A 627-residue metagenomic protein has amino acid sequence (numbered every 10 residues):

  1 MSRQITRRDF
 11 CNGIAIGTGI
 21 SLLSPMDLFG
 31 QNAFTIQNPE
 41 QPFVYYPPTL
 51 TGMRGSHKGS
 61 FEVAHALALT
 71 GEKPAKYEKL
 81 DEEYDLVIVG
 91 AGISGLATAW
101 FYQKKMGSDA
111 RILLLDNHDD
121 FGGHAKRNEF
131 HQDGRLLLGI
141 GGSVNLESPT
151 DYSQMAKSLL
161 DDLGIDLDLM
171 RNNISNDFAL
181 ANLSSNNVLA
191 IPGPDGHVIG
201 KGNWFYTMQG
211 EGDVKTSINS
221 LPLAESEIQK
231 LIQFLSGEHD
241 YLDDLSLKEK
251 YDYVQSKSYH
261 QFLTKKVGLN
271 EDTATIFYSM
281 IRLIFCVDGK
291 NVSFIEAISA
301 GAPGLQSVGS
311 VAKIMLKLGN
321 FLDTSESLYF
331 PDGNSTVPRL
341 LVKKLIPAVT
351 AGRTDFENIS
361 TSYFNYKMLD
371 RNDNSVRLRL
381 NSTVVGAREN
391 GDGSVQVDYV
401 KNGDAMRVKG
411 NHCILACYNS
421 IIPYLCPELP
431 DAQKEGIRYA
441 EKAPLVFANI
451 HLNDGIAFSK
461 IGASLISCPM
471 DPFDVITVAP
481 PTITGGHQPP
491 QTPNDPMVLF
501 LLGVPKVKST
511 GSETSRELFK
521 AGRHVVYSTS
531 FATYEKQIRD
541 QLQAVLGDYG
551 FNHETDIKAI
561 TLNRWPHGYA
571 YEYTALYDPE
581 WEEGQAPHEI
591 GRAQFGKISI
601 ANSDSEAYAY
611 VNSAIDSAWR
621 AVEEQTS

Functional and structural regions predicted by a protein language model:
S2-D85, K104-D109: Extreme N-terminal leader/targeting segments of oxidoreductases
F34-A75, E129, P192-D195, V400 (+2 more regions): Conserved flavin/dinucleotide-binding core of flavoenzymes
P42-T49, G122-Q154, S299-N320: Glycine-rich active-site loop/strand segments that organize a redox cofactor
E72-D252: N-terminal glycine-rich phosphate/pyrophosphate-binding loop and immediately adjacent elements
D85-W100, L115-H118, L380, V384 (+5 more regions): Conserved beta-strand->loop/alpha-helix structural units within folded catalytic cores of enzymes with alpha/beta
G139-T150, L245-D252, D323-D332, Q433-Y439 (+2 more regions): Active-site rim elements
S236-S382: Active-site/ligand-binding neighborhood in enzyme catalytic cores
N374-V376, L380-T510: Mid-domain catalytic core of redox enzymes that form a hydrophobic substrate pocket/lid adjacent to a catalytic redox
